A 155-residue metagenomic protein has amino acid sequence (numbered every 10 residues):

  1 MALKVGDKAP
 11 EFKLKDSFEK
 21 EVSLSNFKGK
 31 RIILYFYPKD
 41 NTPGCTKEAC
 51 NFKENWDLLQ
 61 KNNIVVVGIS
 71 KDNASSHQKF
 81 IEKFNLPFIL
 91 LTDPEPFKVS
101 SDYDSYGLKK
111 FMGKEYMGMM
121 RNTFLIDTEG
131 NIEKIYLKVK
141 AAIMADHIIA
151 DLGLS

Functional and structural regions predicted by a protein language model:
M1-S155: Chalcogenol-based redox active-site neighborhoods
